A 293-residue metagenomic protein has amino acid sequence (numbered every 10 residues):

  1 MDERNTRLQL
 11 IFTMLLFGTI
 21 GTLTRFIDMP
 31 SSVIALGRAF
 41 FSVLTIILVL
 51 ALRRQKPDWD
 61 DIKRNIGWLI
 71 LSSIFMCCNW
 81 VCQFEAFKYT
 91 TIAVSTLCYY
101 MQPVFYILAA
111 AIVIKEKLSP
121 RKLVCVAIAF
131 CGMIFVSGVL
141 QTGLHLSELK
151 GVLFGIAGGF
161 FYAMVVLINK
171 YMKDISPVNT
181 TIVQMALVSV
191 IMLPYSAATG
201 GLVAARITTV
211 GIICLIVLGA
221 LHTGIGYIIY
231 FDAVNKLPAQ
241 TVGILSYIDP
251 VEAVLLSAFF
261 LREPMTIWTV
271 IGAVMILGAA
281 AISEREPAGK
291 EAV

Functional and structural regions predicted by a protein language model:
M1-F12, V43-L71, F84, K117-L123 (+5 more regions): Membrane-interface interhelical linkers
M1-G37, I74, C82, L144-Y171 (+2 more regions): Glycine-/small-residue-enriched transmembrane alpha-helix faces in small-molecule transporters and effluxers
R7-L8, S95-M101, I168-S189, T223-F259: Helix-helix packing/entry segments at the starts of transmembrane helices
L10, M14, W68-L69, S73 (+6 more regions): Residue-level signature of transmembrane alpha-helical cores of multipass secondary-active transporters and flippases
G18, S73, C77, V81 (+8 more regions): Hydrophobic/small/kink-forming positions within alpha-helical transmembrane segments of polytopic membrane proteins
I27, I34, A86, I112-I114 (+6 more regions): Hydrophobic/aromatic residues within transmembrane alpha-helices of multi-pass small-molecule transporters
V33-L44, F84-K117, G158, A239-A258: Specific alpha-helical transmembrane segments that line the substrate/conduction pathway and gating interfaces
I46, L50, I70, A109 (+6 more regions): Hydrophobic transmembrane alpha-helices of multi-pass small-molecule transport proteins
